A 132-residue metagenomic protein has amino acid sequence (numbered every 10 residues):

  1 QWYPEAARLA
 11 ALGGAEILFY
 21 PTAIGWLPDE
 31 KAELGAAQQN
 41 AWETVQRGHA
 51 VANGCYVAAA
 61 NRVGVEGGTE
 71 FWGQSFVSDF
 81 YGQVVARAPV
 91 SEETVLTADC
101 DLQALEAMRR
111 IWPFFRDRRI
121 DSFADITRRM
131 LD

Functional and structural regions predicted by a protein language model:
Q1-V95: CN hydrolase (nitrilase-like) catalytic-core segments centered on the catalytic cysteine and neighboring Lys/Glu
L9-L12, L105-D132: Cysteine/selenocysteine-centered motifs that mediate thiol-based redox chemistry or coordinate metal-sulfur cofactors
D29, L34, V65, T69 (+3 more regions): A sequence-level detector of short, solvent-exposed, charge-rich linear segments
E33, V90, L96-T97, P113 (+1 more regions): Residue-level detector of alpha-helical recognition elements and their boundaries
E92-R109: A short, polar/charged loop-to-alpha-helix boundary motif
